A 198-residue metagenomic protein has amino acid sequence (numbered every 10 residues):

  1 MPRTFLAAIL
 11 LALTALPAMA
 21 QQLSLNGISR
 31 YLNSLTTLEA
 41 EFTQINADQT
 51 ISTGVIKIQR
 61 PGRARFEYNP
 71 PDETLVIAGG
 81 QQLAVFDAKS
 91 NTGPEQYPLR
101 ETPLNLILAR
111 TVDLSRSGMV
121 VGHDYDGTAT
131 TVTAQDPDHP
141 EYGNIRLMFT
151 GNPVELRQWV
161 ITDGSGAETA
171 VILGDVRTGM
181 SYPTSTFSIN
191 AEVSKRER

Functional and structural regions predicted by a protein language model:
M1-L6: Bacterial N-terminal signal peptides that target proteins for export
A7-A15: Bacterial N-terminal signal peptides
L16-A20: Sec/Tat signal peptide C-region and signal peptidase I cleavage site
R30-Q49: A short, Trp-centered hydrophobic/proline-enriched beta-strand micro-motif
L32, T102-S115: Short, solvent-exposed helix-to-loop capping segments enriched in aromatics
N46-D48, K89-N91, S165: Solvent-exposed strand-loop boundary residues in beta-sheet-rich modules
T53-L106, T169, D175: An acidic-aromatic
R116-S117, V121, Y125-R198: Gly/Pro-enriched, hydrophobic low-complexity segments that function as extracytoplasmic propeptides/linkers
